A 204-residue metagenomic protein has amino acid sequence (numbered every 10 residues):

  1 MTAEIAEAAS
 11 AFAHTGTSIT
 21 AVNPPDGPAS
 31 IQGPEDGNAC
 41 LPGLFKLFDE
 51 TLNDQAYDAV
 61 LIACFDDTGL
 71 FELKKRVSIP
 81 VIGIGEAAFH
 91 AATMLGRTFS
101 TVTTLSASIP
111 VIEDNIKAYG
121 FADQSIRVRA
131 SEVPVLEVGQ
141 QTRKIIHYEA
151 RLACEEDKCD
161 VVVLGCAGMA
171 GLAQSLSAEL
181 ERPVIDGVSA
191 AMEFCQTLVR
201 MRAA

Functional and structural regions predicted by a protein language model:
M1-A13: N-terminal beta1-alpha1 ligand-phosphate binding loop
T17-F45, L136-G139: N-terminal beta-loop-helix "entrance" segment that forms/cooperates in small-molecule cofactor or anionic ligand
N38-A56, K144-C159: Short, well-structured alpha-helical segments in soluble
C40-R97, T101: Glycine/small-residue-rich loop that forms an oxyanion/phosphate-binding "nest" at active or ligand-binding sites
Y57-C64, K158-C166: Periplasmic-binding protein-like
I79-E86, F121-V128, R182-S189: Short hydrophobic/aromatic-enriched beta-strand-loop microsegments
S108-G165: Active-site rim beta-loop-alpha module in soluble metabolic enzymes
I185-A203: Short, flexible loop segments at boundaries between secondary-structure elements
